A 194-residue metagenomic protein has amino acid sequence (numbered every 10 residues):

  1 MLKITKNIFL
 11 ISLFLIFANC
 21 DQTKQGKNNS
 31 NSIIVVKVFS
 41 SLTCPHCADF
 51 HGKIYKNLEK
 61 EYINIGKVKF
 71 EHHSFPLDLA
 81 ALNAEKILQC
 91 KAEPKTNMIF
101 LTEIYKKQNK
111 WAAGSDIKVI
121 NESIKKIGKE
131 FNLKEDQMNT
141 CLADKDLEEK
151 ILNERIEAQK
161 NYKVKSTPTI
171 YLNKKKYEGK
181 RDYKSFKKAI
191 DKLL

Functional and structural regions predicted by a protein language model:
K3-I11: Sec-dependent signal peptide recognition, specifically the positively charged N-region followed immediately by
I16-N19: C-terminal motif of bacterial Sec signal peptides marking the signal peptidase cleavage site
D21-T23: Bacterial signal peptide processing site
S30-A48, F70-H73: Short active-site neighborhood of thiol/selenol oxidoreductases, capturing the structured segment around
F39-S41, H73-P76, I104-Y105, N173 (+1 more regions): Active-site-proximal beta-strand/loop segments in catalytic clefts of secreted hydrolases
S41, Y55, K126-L194: C-terminal cap of thioredoxin/glutaredoxin-like
P45, S74-D78, Q108-W111, L142-D146 (+1 more regions): Short histidine/acidic/glycine/proline-rich micro-motifs that form metal- and phosphate-coordinating active-site loops
D49-K129: Structural alpha/beta surface segment adjacent to cysteine/selenocysteine redox centers across thiol/disulfide enzymes
